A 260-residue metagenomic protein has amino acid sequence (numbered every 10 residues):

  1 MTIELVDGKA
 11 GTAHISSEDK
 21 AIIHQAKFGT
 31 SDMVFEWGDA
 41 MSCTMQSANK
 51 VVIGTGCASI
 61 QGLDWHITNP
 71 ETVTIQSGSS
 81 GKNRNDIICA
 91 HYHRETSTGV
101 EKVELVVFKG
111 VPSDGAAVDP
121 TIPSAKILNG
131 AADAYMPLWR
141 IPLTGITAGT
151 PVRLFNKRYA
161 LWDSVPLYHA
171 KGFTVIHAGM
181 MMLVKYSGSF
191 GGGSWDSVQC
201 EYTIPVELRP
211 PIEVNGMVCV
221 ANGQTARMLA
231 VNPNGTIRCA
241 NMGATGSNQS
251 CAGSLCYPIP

Functional and structural regions predicted by a protein language model:
M1-A58: N-terminal "first-domain core" detector
I3-L5, I127, A131-S164, Y168-G172 (+2 more regions): Extracellular jelly-roll beta-sandwich "head" domains, especially the C-terminal globular C1q domain
L5-K9, A13, I53-P166: Beta-strand-rich solenoidal segments
A13-I15, M33-T44, V73-R84, W162-M180 (+1 more regions): Surface-exposed ligand/attachment interfaces on beta-rich extracellular proteins
M41-T44, K50-V51, C57-A58, W65 (+3 more regions): Short, exposed beta-strand/loop patches in secreted or surface proteins that constitute
C43-M45, N49-I53, A58, V73 (+2 more regions): Generic recognition of long tandem-repeat/solenoid scaffolds
C89-V100, S187-G192, C219-Q224: Short, flexible beta-strand-to-coil junctions
K102-F108, C200-T203, E207: Short, surface-exposed beta-strand/strand-loop-strand elements in extracellular ectodomains
